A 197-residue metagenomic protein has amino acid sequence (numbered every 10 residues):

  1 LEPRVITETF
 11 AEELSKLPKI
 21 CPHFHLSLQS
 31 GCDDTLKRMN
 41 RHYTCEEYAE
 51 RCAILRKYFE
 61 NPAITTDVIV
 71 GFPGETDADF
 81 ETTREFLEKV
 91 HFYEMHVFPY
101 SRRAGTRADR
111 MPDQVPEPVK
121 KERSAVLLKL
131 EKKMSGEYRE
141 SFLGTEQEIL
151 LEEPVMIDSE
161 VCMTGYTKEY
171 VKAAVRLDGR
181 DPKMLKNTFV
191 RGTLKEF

Functional and structural regions predicted by a protein language model:
L1-F80, E88: Conserved SAM/AdoMet-binding glycine-rich loop
V5-T9, L28-M39, V70-D77, E94-P118 (+4 more regions): Flexible glycine/acidic-rich beta-alpha junction loops that bind and position SAM and/or redox cofactors in anaerobic
F10-A11, T83, L177-D178: Short beta-alpha junctions and helix-cap segments that line functional grooves
L14-S15, T83, P112-V115: Short, hinge-like loop/turn segments at secondary-structure boundaries
L26, D67, L87, M95 (+2 more regions): Conserved, mostly hydrophobic/aromatic
I54-A63, V90, V126-Y138: A structural motif corresponding to the C-terminal end of an alpha-helix and its immediate exit/capping segment
R110-F197: Terminal RNA-binding accessory module
